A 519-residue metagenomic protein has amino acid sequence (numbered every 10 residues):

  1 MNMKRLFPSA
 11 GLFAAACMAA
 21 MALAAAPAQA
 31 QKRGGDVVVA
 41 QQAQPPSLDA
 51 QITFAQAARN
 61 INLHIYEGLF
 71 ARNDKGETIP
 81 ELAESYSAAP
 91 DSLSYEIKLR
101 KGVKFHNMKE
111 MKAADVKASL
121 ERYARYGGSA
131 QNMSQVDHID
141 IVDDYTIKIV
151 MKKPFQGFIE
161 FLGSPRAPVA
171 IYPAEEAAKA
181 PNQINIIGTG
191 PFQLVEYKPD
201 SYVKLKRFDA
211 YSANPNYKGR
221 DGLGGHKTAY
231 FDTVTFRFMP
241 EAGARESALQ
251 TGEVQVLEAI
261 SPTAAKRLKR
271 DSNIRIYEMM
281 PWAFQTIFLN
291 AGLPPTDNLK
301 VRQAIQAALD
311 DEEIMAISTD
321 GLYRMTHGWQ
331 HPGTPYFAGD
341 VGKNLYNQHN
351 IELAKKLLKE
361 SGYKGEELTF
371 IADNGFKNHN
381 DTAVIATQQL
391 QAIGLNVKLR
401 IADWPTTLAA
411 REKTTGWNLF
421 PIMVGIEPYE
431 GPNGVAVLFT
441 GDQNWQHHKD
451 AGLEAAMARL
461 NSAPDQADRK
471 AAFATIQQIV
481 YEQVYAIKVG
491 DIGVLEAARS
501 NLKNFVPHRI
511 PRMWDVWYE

Functional and structural regions predicted by a protein language model:
Q31-K32, S87, Q131-E176, A180-P199: Surface-exposed binding/hinge segments that line and control ligand-binding clefts or catalytic entry sites
V39, M108, Q388-F439, A472-F473: Periplasmic binding protein-like
A40-P90, E121: N-terminal lobe/hinge region of extracytoplasmic solute-binding protein
D91, H106, V150-P168, I187-A244 (+2 more regions): Aromatic-rich, solvent-exposed beta-strand/loop patch
F192, R324-E360, F376-H379: Structural transition elements
R267, G292, T296-T334, D381-T382 (+1 more regions): Periplasmic-binding protein-like
N347, N396-T407, N433-S500: Extracytoplasmic/peripheral linker and loop segments enriched in polar/acidic and small residues with frequent Thr/Pro
E496-E519: Long beta-strand-rich cores associated with HINT superfamily self-processing modules
